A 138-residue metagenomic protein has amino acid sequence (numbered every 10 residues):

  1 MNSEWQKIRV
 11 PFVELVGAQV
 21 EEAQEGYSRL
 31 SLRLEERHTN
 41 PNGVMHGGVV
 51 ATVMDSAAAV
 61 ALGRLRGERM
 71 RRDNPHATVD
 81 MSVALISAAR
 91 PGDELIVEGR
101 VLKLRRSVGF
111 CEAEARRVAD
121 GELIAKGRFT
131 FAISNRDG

Functional and structural regions predicted by a protein language model:
M1-G138: Terminal targeting signals and extreme-terminal segments of soluble enzymes
